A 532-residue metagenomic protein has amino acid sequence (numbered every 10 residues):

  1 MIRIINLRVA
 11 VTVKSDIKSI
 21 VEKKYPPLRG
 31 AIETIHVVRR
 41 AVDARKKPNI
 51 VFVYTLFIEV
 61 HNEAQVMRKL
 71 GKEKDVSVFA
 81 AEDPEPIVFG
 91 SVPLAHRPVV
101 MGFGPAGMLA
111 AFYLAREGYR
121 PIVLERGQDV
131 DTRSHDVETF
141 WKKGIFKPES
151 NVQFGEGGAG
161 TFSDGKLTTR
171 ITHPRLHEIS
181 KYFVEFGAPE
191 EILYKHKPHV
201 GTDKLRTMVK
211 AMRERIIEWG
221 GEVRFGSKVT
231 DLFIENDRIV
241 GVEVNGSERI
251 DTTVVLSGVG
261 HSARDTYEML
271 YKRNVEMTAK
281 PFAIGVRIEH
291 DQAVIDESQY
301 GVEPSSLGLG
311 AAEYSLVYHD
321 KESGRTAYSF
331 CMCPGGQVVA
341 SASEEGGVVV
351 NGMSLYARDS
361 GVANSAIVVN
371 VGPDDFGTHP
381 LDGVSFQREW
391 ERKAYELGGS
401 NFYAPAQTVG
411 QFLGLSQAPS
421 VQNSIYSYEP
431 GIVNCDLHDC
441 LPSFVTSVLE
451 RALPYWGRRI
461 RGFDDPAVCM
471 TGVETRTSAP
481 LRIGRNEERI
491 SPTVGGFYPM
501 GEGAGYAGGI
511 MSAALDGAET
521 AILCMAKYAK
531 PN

Functional and structural regions predicted by a protein language model:
M1-F52, L56-F162, K166-N532: Residues forming the flavin
